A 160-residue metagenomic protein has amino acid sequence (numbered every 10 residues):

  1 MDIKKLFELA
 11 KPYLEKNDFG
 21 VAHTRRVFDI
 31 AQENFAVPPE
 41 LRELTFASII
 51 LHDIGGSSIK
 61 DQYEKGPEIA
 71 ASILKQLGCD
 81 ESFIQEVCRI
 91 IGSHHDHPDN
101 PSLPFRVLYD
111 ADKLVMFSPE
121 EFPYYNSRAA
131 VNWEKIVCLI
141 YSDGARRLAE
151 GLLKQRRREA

Functional and structural regions predicted by a protein language model:
M1-K5, K11-P39, L51, C79 (+1 more regions): Divalent metal-dependent phosphate-bond-processing catalytic cores, especially two-metal-ion Mg2+/Mn2+ enzymes that act
N17, G56-K60, L77: Short, surface-exposed loop/turn motifs that are enriched in glycine and acidic residues and include a nearby proline
V27-F28, Q62-L77: An active-site-proximal "capping" alpha-helix that borders the catalytic cofactor pocket
E40-L41, F83: Membrane-helix interface segments
R42-Q62, G66, V87-H95, D112: His-Asp-centered metal-binding catalytic motifs of divalent-metal-dependent phosphohydrolases/nucleases
D80-V87: Short, surface-exposed acidic
